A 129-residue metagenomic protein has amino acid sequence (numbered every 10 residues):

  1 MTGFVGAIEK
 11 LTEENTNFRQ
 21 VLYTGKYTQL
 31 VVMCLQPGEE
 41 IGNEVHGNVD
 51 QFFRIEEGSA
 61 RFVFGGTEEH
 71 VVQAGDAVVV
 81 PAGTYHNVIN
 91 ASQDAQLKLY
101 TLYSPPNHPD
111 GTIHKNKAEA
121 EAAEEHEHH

Functional and structural regions predicted by a protein language model:
M1-Q29, G42, K115-H129: A short, N-terminal "cap"/entry segment at the start of jelly-roll beta-barrel domains of the cupin/DSBH fold
F18, Y23-Q29, G38-R54, G65-G66: A short beta-loop-beta micro-motif enriched in histidine and acidic residues
V21, L30-C34, F52, A77-V79 (+1 more regions): Conserved hydrophobic/aromatic beta-strand scaffold that supports enzyme active sites
F62: Aromatic-lined ligand-binding clefts that engage carbohydrates, nucleic acids, or primary amines
G66-A82: Short acidic-glycine-tyrosine-enriched beta hairpin
E69, A82-P109: Ligand-binding loop in jelly-roll beta-barrel domains
